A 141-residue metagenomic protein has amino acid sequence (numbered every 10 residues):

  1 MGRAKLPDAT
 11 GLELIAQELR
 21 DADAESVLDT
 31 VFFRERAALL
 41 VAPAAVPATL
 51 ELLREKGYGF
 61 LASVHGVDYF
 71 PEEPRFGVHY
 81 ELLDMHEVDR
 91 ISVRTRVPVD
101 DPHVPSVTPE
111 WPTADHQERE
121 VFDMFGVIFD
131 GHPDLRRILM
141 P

Functional and structural regions predicted by a protein language model:
M1-P141: Terminal low-complexity/charged segments
